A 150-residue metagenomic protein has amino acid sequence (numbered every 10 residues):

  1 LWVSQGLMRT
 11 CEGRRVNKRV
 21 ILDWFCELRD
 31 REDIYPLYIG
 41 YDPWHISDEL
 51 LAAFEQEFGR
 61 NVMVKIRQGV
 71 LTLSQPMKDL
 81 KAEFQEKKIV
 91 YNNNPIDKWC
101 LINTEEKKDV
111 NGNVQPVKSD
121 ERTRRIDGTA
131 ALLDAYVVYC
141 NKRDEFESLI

Functional and structural regions predicted by a protein language model:
L1-Q68, S74, K78, P95-I150: RNase H-like, metal-dependent nuclease domains and their acidic two-metal-ion catalytic environment used
P76-E86: Short, surface-exposed amphipathic charged segments that create phosphate/polyanion-binding patches used for binding
